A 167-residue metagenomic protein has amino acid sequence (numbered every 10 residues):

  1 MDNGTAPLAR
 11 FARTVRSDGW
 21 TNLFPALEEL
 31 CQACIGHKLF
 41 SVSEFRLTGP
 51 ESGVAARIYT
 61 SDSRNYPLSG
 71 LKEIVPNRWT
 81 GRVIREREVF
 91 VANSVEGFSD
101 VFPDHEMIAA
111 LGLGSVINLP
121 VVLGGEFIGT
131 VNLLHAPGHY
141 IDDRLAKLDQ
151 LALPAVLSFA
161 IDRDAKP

Functional and structural regions predicted by a protein language model:
M1-T21: Signal-transmission linkers at sensory-effector interfaces
D2, H135-P167: Juxtadomain coupling helices with adjacent low-complexity linkers
E29-Q32, H37-L47: Short, hydrophobic-rich beta-strand element in sensory/regulatory alpha-beta domains
V42-P67: GAF sensory/regulatory domain recognition with acknowledged cross-activation on helical regulatory dimers
S63-D100: Regulatory sensory and allosteric helical modules in signal-transduction proteins and certain transcription factors
E96-L113: Signal-transducing coupling segments at domain and membrane junctions
S115-V122: A short, aliphatic-rich beta-strand micro-motif
V122-H135: Sensory-domain boundary capping and coupling elements
